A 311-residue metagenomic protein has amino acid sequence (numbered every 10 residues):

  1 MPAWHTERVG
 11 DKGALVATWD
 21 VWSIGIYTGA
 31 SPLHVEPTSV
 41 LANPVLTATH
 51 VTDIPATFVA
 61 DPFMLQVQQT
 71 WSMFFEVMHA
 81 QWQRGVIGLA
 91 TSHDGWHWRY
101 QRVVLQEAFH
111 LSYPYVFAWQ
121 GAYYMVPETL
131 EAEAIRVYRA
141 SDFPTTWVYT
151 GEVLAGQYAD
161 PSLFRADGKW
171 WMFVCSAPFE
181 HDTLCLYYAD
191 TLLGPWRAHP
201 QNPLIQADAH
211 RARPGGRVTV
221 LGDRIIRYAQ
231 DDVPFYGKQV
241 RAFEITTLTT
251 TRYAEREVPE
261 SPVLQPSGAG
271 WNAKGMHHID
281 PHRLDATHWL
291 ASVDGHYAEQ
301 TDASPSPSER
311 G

Functional and structural regions predicted by a protein language model:
M1-G311: Carbohydrate-active catalytic/glycan-binding domains of CAZyme proteins, especially the secreted or lumenal ectodomains
